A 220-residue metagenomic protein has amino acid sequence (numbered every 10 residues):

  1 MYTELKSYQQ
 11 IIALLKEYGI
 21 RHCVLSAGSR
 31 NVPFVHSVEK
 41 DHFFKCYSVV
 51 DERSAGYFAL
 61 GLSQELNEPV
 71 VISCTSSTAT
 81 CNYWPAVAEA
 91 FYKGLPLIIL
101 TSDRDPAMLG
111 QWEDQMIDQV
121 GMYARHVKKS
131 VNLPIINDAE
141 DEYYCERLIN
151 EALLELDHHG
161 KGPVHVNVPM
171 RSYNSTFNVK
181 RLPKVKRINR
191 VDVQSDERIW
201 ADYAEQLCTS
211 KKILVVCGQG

Functional and structural regions predicted by a protein language model:
M1-G220: N-terminal alpha/beta PP-like core and its mobile active-site loop of ThDP/TPP-dependent enzymes
